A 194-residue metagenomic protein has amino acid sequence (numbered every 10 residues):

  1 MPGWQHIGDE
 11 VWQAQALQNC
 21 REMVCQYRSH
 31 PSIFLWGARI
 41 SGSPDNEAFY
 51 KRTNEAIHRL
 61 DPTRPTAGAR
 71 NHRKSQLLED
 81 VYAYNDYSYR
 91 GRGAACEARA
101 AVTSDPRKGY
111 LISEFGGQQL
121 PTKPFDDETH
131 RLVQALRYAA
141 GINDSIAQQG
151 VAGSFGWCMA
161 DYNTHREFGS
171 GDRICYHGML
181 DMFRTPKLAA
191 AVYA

Functional and structural regions predicted by a protein language model:
M1-M179, F183: Substrate-binding/catalytic cleft of secreted carbohydrate-active enzymes, primarily glycoside hydrolases
M182-A190: Core domains of carbohydrate- and sulfate-ester-processing enzymes
V192-A194: Surface beta-strand/loop "capping" patches
